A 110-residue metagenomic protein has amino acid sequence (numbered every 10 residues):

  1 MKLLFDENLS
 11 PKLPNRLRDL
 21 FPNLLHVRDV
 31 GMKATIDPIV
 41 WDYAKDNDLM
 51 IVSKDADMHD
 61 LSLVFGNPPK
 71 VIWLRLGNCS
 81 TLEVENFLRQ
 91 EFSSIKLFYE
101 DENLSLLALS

Functional and structural regions predicted by a protein language model:
M1-K2, S110: Absolute protein N-terminus
K2-M50: N-terminal first-folded block
F5-D6, S53-K54, L76: Small/polar loops that bind or transfer phosphate-bearing groups
P14-N15, I36, L61-L63, E83: Short glycine-/acidic-enriched loop or helix-start segments at secondary-structure transitions that form or flank
G31, M58, N78: Residue-level detector of flexible, active-site-proximal loop/helix-junction positions within diverse enzyme catalytic
K45-S62: Acidic, metal-binding active-site segment of PIN/NYN-like and related structure-specific nucleases
V64-P68: Glycine-rich loop at the start of a catalytic domain that most often binds anionic cofactors/ligands
P69-L109: C-terminal structural segments of small proteins and small subunits
